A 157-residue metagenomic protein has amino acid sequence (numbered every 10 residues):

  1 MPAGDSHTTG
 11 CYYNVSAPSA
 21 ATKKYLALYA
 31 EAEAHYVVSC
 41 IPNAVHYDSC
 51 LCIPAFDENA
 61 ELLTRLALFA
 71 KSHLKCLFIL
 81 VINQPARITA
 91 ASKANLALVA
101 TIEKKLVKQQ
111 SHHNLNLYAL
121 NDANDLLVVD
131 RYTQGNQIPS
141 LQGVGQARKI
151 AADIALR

Functional and structural regions predicted by a protein language model:
P2-L77: N-proximal low-complexity "stem/linker" segments adjacent to membrane-targeting elements
V15, V37-I41, V45, V81 (+4 more regions): Extended aliphatic helical segments
Y29, A91-R157: Active-site-proximal specificity loops/subdomain of glycosyltransferases
A44, F69-K71, A90, A94-L98: Generic alpha-helical propensity signal that fires on short helical segments and nearby coil/disordered stretches
D57-N59, A86, Q134-N136: Surface-exposed, flexible loop/turn segments at secondary-structure boundaries
E61-L63, I88-A90, I138: Short acidic, gly/pro-rich beta-turn/loop elements at beta-sheet edges and active-site/ligand-binding grooves
K75-A86, L126-T133: Short beta-strand/loop segment that forms part of the nucleotide-sugar
